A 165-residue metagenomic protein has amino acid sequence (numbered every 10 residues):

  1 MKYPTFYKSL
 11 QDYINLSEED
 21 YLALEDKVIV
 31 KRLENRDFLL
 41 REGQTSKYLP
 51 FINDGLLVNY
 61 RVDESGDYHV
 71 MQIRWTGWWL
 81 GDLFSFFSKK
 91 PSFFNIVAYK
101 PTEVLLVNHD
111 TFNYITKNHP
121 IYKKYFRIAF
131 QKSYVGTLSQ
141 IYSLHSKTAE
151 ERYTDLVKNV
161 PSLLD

Functional and structural regions predicted by a protein language model:
M1-I29, S85: Cyclic nucleotide-binding regulatory module and flanking cytosolic helices
D12, D37-A98: Cyclic nucleotide-binding regulatory domains
N15, L49, E103: Localized chelating/binding microdomains that coordinate divalent metal ions or stabilize phosphate-bearing
E19, I29, L33, L57 (+3 more regions): Generic structural signal for secondary-structure transition and capping sites
L22-V28, R36-G43: Short secondary-structure junction/hinge motifs that connect adjacent elements
K31-L33, R74, V107: Hydrophobic residues at beta-strand termini and immediately following loops that shape nucleotide-binding pockets
V97-D165: Polybasic "coupling" helices that flank or enter modular domains
